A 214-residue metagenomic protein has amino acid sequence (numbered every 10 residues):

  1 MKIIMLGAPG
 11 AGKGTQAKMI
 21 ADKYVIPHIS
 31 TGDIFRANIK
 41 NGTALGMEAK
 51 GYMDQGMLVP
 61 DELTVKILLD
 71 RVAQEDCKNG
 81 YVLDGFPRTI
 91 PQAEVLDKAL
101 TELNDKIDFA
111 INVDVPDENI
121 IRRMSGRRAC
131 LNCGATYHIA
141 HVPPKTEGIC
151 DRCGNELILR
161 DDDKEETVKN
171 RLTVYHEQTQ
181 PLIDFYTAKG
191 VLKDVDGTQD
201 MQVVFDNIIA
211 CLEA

Functional and structural regions predicted by a protein language model:
M1-A214: Glycine-rich phosphate-binding loop of ATP-dependent small-molecule kinases
